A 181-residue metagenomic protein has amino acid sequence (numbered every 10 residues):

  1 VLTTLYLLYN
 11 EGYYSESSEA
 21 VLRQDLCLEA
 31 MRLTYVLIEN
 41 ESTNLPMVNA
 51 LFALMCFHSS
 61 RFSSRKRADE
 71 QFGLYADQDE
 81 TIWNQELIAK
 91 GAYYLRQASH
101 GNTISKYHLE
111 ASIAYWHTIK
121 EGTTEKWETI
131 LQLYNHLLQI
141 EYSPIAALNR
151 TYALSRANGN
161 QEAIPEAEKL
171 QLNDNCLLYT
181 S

Functional and structural regions predicted by a protein language model:
V1-E128, Q132: Amphipathic helix-loop-helix modules that constitute alpha-helical solenoid scaffolds
E39-N40, H100-G101, H136-I140, L170-C176: Solenoid-like repeat scaffolds
N44, Y142-S143: Short helix-capping/linker turns of helical repeat alpha-solenoids
V48, A146-A147: TPR alpha-solenoid repeat register
K126-L133, Q161-N173: Alpha-helical repeat scaffolds
Y179-T180: Conserved small/polar residues in nucleotide/adenosyl-binding loops
